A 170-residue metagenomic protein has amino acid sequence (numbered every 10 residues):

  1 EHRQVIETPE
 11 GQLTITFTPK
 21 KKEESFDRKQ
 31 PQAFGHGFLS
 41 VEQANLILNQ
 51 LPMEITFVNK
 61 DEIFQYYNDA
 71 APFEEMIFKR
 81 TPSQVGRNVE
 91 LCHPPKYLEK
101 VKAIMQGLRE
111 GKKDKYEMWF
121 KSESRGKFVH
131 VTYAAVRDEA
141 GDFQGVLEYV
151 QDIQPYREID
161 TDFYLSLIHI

Functional and structural regions predicted by a protein language model:
E1, K79-R157: Sensory/regulatory domains in signal-transduction proteins
T8, N59, D138: Acidic surface patches and DE-rich sequence motifs
E10-Q32: Extracellular/periplasmic ligand-binding regions of membrane signal-transduction receptors
S25, Q30-Q106: PAS-family sensory domains
Y164-L165: Amphipathic alpha-helical "output/dimerization" segments
I168-I170: Conserved small/polar residues in nucleotide/adenosyl-binding loops
